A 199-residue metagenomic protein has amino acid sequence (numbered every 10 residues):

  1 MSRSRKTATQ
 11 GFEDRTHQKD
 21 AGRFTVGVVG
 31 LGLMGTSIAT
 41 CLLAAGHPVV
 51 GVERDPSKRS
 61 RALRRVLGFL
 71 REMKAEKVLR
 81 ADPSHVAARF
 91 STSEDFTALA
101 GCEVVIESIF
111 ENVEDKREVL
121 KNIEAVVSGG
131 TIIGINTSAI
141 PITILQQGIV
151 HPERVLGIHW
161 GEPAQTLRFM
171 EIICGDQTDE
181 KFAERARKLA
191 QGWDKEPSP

Functional and structural regions predicted by a protein language model:
S2-E72, E76: NAD(P)+-binding Rossmann beta1-loop-alpha1 motif at the extreme N-terminus of oxidoreductases
G22-T25, C102, G130: Phosphate-coordination loops involved in phosphoryl transfer and adenosine-cofactor binding
T40-L43, A100, E124, Q146 (+1 more regions): A structural alpha-helix within SAM-dependent methyltransferase catalytic domains
A45, H151, I172-P199: Internal alpha-helical scaffold of NAD(P)-dependent oxidoreductase catalytic cores
V50, I106, L156-I158, S198: Hydrophobic/aromatic beta-strand patches that form the interior of the parallel beta-sheet core in alpha/beta enzyme
E72-V127: A structured beta-alpha segment of the ubiquitous adenosine-cofactor-binding alpha/beta core
I109-M170: Rossmann-like NAD(P)(H) cofactor-binding subdomain of soluble oxidoreductases
